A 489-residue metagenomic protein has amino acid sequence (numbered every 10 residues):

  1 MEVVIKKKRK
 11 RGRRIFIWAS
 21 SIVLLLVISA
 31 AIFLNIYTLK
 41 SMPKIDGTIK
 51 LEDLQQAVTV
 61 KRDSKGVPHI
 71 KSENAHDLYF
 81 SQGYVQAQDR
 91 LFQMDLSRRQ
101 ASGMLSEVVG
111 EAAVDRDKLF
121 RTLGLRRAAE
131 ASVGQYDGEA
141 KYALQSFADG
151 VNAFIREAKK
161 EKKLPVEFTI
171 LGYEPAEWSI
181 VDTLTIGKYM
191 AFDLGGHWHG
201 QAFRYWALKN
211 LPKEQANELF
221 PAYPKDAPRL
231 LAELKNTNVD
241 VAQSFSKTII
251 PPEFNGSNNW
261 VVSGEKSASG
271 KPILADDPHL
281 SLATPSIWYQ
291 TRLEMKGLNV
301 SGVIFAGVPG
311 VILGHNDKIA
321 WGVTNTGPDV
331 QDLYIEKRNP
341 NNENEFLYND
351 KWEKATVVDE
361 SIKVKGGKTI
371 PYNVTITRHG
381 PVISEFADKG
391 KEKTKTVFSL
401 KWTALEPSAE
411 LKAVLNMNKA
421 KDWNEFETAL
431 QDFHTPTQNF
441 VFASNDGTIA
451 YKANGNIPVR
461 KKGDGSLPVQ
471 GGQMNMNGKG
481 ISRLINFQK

Functional and structural regions predicted by a protein language model:
V3, L34-I273, P278, A306: Substrate-recognition/specificity elements adjacent to catalytic centers across diverse enzyme folds
K8-L51: N-terminal type II signal-anchor transmembrane helix that functions as the membrane-insertion/stop-transfer segment
V60, E410, V414-D432: Alpha/propeptide regions of enzymes that mature by internal proteolysis
K71, Y79-F80, G270-K271, L282-P285 (+9 more regions): Short helix/loop capping segments that flank catalytic or ligand/cofactor-binding pockets
N152-K160, K419, Q431-Q438: Sec-exported extracytoplasmic/periplasmic mature domains
L280-L293, N424-F433: Short active-site loop/helix that positions an aromatic residue
N299-V300, F305-I370: Compact, glycine/acidic-enriched structural inserts
T435-K489: Hydrophobic alpha-helical segments
